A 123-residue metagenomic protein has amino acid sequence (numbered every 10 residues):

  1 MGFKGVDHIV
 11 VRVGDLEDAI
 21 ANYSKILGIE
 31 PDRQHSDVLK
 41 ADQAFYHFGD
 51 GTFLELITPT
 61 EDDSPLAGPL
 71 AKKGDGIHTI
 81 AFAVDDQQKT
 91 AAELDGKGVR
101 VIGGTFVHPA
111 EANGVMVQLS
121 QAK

Functional and structural regions predicted by a protein language model:
M1-A21, D75-F82, K123: N-terminal beta-strand motif that seeds the catalytic metal site of vicinal oxygen chelate
M1-G2, Q34, A44-G49, L54 (+2 more regions): Vicinal oxygen chelate
D18, S36-D42: Short glycine/proline-centered loop/turn elements that form peptide/ligand docking sites
A19-I26, L94: Conserved active-site tyrosine of GNAT-family acetyltransferases
A41, G49-G51, K72-I77: Short connector loops at helix/strand junctions that flank enzyme active sites, especially segments positioning acidic
L56-S64: Conserved secondary-structure micro-motifs at functional edges
P65-A92: Mid-chain, well-packed structural core segment of small domains
